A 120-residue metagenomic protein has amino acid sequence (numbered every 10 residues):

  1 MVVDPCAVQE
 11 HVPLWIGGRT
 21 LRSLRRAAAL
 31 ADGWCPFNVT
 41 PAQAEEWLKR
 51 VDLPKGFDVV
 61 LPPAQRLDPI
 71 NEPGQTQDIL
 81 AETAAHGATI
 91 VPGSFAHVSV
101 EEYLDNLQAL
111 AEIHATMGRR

Functional and structural regions predicted by a protein language model:
M1-R120: Active-site-adjacent structural elements that line small-molecule/cofactor binding pockets in enzymes
